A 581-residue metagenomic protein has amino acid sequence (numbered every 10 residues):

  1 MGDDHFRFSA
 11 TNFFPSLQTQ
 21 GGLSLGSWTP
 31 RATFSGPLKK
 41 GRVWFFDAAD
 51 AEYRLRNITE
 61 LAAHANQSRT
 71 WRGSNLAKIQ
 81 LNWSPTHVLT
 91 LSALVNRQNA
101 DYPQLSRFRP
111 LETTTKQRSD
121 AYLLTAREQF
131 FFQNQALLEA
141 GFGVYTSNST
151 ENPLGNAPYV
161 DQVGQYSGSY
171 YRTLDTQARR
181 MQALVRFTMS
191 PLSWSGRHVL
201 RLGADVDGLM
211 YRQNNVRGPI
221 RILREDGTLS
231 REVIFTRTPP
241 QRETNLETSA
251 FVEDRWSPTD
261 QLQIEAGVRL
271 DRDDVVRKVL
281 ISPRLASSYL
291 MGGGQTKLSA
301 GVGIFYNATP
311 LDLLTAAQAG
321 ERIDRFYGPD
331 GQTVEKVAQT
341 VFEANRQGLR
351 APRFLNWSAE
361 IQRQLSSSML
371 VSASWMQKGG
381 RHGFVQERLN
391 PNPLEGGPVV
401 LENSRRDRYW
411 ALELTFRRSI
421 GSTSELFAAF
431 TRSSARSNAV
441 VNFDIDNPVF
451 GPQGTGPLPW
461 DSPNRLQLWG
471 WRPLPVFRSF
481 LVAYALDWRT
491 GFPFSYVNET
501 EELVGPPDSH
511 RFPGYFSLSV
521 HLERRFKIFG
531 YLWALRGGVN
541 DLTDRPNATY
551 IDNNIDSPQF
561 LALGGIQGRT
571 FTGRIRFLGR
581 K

Functional and structural regions predicted by a protein language model:
M1-D3, A10-N12, D47-A51, L91-R97 (+9 more regions): Transmembrane beta-barrel strands of outer-membrane/channel proteins
L23-N99, K116-E139, P283: Transmembrane beta-barrel wall of Gram-negative outer-membrane proteins
R42-V43, T86-L91, N99, Q135-L138 (+7 more regions): Repeated loop/turn-to-beta-strand initiation elements of outer-membrane beta-barrel proteins
W71, V88-E253, N390-A411: Replace "related TpsB outer-membrane translocases also match" with "some related outer-membrane beta-barrels such as
T259-Q261, S372-V497: Gram-negative outer-membrane beta-barrel transporters
A286-V400, Y409, P513: Solvent-exposed loop/turn elements at secondary-structure boundaries
T309, L314-T315, D461-K527, I551-D552: C-terminal beta-barrel architecture of Gram-negative outer-membrane proteins
S368, F477-T500, E523-K581: C-terminal beta-signal and adjacent terminal beta-strands/loops of Gram-negative outer-membrane beta-barrel proteins
